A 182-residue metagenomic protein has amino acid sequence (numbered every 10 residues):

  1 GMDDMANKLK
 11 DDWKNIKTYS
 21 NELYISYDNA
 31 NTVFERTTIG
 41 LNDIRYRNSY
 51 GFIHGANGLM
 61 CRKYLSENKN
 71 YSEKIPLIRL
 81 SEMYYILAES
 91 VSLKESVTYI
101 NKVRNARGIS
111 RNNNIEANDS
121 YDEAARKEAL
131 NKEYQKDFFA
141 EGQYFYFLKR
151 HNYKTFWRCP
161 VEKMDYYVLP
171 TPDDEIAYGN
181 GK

Functional and structural regions predicted by a protein language model:
G1-K182: Acidic/polar-rich alpha-helix caps and helix-coil junctions
